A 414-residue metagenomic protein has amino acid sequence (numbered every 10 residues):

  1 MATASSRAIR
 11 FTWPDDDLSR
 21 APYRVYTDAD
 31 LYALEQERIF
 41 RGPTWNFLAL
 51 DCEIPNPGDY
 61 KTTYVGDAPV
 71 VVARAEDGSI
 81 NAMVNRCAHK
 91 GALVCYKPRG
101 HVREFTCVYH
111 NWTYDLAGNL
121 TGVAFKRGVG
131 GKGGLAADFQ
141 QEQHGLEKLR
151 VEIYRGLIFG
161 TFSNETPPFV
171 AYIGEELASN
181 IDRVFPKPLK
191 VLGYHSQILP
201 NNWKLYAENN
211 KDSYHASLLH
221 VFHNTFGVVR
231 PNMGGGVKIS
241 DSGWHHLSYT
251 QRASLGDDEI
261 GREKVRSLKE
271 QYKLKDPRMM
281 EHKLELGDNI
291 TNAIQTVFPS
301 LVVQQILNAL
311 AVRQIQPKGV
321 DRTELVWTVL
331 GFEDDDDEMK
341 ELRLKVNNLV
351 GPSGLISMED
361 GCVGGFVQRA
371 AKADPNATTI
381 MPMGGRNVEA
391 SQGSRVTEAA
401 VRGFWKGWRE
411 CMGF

Functional and structural regions predicted by a protein language model:
M1-F11, E410-G413: Basic/polar N-terminal segments that are highly enriched at the extreme N-terminus, encompassing both cleavable
A2-T3, R24-A29, P69, H110-L116 (+2 more regions): Short low-complexity stretches enriched in small and charged residues
P14, S19-A21, V25-G66, V70-V71: Non-catalytic accessory segments flanking enzyme active sites
Y23, T27-D28, G42, N56 (+5 more regions): Generic structural "secondary-structure junction" signal
G42-I54, G130-L135, A293-P299: Short Pro/Gly-enriched beta-strand edge/turn motifs at strand-loop
I54-N164, A171, E175: Rieske [2Fe-2S] iron-sulfur-binding domain
S79, N85, L149-F414: C-terminal catalytic domain of Rieske-type non-heme iron oxygenases
